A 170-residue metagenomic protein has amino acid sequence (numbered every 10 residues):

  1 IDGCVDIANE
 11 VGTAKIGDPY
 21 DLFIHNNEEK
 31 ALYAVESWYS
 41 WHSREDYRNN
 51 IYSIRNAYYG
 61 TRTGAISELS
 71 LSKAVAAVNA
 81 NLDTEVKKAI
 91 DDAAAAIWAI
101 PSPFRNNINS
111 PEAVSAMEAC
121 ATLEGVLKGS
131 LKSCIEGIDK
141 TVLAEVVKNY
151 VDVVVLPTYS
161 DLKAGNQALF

Functional and structural regions predicted by a protein language model:
I1-F170: Mature extracytoplasmic or organellar-lumen-exposed domains after removal of signal/transit peptides
